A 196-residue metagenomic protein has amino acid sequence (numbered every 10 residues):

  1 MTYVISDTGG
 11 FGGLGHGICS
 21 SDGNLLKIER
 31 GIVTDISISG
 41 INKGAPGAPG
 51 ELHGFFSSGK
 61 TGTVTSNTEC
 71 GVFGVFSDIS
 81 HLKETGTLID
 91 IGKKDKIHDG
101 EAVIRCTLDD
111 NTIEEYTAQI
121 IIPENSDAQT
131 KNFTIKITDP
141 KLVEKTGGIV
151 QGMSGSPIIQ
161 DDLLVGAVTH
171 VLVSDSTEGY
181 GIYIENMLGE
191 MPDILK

Functional and structural regions predicted by a protein language model:
T2-K196: C-terminal recognition in membrane/secretory proteostasis and scaffolding
